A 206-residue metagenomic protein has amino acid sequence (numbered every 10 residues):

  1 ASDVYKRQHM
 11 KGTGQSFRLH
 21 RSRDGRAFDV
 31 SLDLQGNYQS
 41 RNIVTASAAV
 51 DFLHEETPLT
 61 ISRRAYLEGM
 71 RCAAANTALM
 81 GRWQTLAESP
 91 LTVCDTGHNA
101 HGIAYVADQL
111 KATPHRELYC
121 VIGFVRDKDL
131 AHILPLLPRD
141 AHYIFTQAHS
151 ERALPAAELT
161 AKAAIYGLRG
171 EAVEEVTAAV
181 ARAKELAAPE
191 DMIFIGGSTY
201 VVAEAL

Functional and structural regions predicted by a protein language model:
A1-Y5: Short, small-residue-biased leader/transition segments that mark boundaries at the very start of proteins
K6-M10: A conserved short coil-to-beta-strand element within the FAD-binding core of flavoproteins
K11-S16, L91-C94, A100, I133-M192: C-terminal helical cap/extension that packs against the catalytic core of soluble nucleotide-cofactor enzymes
F17-H142: Nucleotide phosphate-binding/pyrophosphate-handling subdomain across enzymes that bind or process nucleotide phosphates
S198: Active-site-proximal loop/hinge segments that shape catalytic or ion-binding/gating pockets
V201-A203: Short, active-site-adjacent cap segments at secondary-structure transitions
